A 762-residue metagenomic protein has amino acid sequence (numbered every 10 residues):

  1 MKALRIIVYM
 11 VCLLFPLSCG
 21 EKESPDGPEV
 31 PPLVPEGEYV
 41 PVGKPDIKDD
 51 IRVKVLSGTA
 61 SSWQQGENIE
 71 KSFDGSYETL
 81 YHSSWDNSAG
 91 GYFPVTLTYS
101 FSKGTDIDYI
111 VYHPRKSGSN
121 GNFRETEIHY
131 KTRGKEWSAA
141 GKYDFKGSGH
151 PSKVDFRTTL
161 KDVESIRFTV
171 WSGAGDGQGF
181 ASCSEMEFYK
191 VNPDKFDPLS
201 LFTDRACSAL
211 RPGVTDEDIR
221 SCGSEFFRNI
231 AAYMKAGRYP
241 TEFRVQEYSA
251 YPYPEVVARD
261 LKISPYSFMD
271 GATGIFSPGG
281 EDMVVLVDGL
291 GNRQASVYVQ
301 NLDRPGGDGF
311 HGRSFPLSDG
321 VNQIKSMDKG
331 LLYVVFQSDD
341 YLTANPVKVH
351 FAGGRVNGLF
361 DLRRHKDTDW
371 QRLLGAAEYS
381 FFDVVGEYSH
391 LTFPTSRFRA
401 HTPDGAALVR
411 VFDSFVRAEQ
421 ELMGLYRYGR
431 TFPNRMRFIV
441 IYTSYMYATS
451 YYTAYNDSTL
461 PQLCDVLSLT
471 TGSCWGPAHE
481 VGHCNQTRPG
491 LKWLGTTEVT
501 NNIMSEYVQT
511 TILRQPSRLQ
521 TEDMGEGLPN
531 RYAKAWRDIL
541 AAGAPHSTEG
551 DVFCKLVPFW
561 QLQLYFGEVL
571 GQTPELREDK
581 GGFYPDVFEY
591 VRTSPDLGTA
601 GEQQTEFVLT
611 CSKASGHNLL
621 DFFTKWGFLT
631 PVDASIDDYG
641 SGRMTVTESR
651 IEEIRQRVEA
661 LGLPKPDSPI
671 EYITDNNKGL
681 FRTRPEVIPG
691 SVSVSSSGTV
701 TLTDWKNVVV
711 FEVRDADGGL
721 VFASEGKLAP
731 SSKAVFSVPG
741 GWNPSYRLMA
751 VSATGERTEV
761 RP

Functional and structural regions predicted by a protein language model:
F15-S18: C-terminal motif of bacterial Sec signal peptides marking the signal peptidase cleavage site
K22-S102, R115-N122, Y189-L201: Disordered, acidic Ser/Thr/Pro-rich linker "stalks" and the adjacent N-terminal cap of the next globular domain
G91-P94, S119-K195: Trp- and acidic/polar-enriched beta-sheet ligand-binding modules for extracellular glycan and matrix recognition
Y92-P94, S102-V111, D162-V163, P278-M283: Extended extracellular/luminal ectodomain segments enriched in beta-structured repeat modules
A174-N192, D340-G354, P403: Edge beta-strands of jelly-roll/beta-sandwich modules across compartments, strongly enriched in secreted/luminal
S200-G358, S696-T758: Beta-strand-enriched, solvent-exposed domains that form extended recognition/catalytic surfaces
W370-L373, A377-G571, G581-Y584: Catalytic cores of extracellular degradative/oxidative enzymes
P529-D638, G642-T647: Active-site-proximal alpha-helical
